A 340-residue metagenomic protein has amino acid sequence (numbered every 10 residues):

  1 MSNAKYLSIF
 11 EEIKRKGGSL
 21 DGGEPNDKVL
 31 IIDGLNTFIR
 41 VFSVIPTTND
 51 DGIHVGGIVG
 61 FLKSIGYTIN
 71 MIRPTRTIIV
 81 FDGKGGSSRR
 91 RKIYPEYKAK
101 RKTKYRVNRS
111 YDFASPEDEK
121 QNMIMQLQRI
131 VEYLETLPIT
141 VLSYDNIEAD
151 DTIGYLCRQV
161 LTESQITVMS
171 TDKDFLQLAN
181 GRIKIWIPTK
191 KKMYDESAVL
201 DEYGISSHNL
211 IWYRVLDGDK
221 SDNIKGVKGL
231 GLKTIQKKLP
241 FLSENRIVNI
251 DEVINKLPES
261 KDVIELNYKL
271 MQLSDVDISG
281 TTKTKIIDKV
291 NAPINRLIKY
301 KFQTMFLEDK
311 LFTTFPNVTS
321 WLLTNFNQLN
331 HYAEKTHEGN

Functional and structural regions predicted by a protein language model:
M1-K16, P316-S320, T324, H331-K335: Non-catalytic terminal extensions that flank enzyme cores
S2-I13, D21-Q165, F175-M193, Q272 (+1 more regions): Noncatalytic, basic helical substrate-engagement surface that gates or grips nucleic-acid strands
G86, N291-A292, R296-T304: Multi-pass alpha-helical transmembrane bundle typical of ion/small-solute transporters and intramembrane aspartyl
V168: Conserved SAM-binding loop
M193-Y203: Short, charged, surface-exposed secondary-structure boundary motifs
N209, R214-T282, K299-Q303, E308-L322 (+2 more regions): Accessory alpha-helical DNA-binding modules that contact the DNA backbone or grooves
H337-N340: Short acidic DE-rich linear segments
